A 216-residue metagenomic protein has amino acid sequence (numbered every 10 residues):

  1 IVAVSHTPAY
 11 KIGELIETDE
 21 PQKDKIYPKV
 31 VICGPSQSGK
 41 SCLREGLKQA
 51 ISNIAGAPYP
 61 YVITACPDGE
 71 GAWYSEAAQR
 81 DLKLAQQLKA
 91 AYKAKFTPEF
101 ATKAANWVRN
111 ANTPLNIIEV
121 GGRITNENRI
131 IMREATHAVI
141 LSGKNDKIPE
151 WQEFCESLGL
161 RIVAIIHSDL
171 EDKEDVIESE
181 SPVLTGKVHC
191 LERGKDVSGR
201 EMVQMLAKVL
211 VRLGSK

Functional and structural regions predicted by a protein language model:
I1-V4, G122-S198: Conserved catalytic-core segment of NTP-binding enzymes
I12, V183-K216: C-terminal helix of von Willebrand factor
G13-D24: Pre-Walker A adenine-sensing motif
K29, L115, H137-V139: Structural motif
V30-Q49: Glycine-rich phosphate-binding P-loop
A55-W73: Short beta-strand-centered segment that lines the nucleotide-binding/catalytic pocket of NTP-utilizing
A72-N112: ATP-dependent small-molecule kinase phosphotransfer cores that center on conserved nucleotide phosphate-binding segments
A111-T125: Switch II (G3) loop of P-loop NTPases
